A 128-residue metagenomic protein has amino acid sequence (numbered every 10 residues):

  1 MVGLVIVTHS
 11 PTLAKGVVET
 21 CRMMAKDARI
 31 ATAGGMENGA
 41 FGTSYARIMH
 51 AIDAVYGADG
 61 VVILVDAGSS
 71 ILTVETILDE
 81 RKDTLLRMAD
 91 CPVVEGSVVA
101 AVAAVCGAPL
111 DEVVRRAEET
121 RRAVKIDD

Functional and structural regions predicted by a protein language model:
M1-D128: N-terminal loops that bind phosphate or other acidic moieties and the adjacent beta-alpha structural core
